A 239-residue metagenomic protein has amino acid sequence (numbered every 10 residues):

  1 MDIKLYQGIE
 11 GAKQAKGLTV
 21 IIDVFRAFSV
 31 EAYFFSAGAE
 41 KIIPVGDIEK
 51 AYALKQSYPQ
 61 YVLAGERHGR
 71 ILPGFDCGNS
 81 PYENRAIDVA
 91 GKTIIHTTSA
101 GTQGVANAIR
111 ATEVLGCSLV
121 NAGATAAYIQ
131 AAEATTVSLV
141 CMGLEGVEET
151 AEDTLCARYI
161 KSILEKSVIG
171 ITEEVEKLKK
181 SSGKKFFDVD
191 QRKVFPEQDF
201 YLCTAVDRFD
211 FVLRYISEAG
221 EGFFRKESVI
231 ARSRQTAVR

Functional and structural regions predicted by a protein language model:
M1-G11: Cofactor-binding active-site loop characterized by glycine-rich and histidine/acidic residues
I3-K4, G17-V20, E40-I42, Q60-L63 (+5 more regions): Structural motif
Q7-I9, I22-F25, V45-I48, G65-H68 (+7 more regions): Fold-independent oxyanion-binding glycine-rich loops and adjacent beta-strand/coil segments at enzyme active sites
E10-K13, T19-Y33: Short acidic, Gly/Ser-rich segments with clustered Asp/Glu that frequently serve as metal-coordination loops in enzyme
I22-S29, G46-E49, S99, V120 (+3 more regions): Conserved active-site and cofactor/substrate-binding residues in soluble primary-metabolism enzymes
E40-H68: A short aromatic-anchored loop/beta-hairpin motif
Y58, D76-E113, A127, A132 (+1 more regions): Long, charged alpha-helical interface segments
E145-E149: Active-site-proximal helix/loop microenvironment of the serine DD-peptidase/beta-lactamase transpeptidase fold
